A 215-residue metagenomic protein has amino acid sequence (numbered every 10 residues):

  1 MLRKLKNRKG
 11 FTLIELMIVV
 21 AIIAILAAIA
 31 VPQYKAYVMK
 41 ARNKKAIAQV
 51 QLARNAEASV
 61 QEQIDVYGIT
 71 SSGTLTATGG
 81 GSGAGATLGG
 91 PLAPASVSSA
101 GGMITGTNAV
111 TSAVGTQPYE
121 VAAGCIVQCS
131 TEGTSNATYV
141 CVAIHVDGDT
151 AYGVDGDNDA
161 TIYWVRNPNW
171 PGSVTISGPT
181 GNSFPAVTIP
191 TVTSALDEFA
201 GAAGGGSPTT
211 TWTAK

Functional and structural regions predicted by a protein language model:
M1-F11: N-terminal leader/signal peptides at the extreme start of proteins
L16-Q33: Alpha-helical hydrophobic helix detector
Q33-L52, I64: Aliphatic-rich helix starts adjacent to a transmembrane/signal segment
K44, N55-P94, I126-V127: Alpha-helix exit/C-cap motif
T74-V121: Acidic, glycine-rich loop-and-strand cores that form catalytic or ligand-binding grooves in diverse globular domains
V110-T150: Active-site-flanking ligand-binding surface segments in enzyme catalytic domains
G133-K215: Short, surface-exposed interaction loops/tails
